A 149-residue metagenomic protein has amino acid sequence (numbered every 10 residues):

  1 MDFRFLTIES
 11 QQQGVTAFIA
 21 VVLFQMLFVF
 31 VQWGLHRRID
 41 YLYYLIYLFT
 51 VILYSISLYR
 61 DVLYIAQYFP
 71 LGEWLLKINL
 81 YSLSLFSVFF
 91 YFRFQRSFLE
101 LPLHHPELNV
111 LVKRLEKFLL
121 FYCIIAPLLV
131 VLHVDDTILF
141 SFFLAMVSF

Functional and structural regions predicted by a protein language model:
M1-G14: Soluble non-transmembrane domains of integral membrane proteins
E9, A17-F149: Juxtamembrane segments at transmembrane-helix boundaries in multi-pass signal-transduction membrane proteins
